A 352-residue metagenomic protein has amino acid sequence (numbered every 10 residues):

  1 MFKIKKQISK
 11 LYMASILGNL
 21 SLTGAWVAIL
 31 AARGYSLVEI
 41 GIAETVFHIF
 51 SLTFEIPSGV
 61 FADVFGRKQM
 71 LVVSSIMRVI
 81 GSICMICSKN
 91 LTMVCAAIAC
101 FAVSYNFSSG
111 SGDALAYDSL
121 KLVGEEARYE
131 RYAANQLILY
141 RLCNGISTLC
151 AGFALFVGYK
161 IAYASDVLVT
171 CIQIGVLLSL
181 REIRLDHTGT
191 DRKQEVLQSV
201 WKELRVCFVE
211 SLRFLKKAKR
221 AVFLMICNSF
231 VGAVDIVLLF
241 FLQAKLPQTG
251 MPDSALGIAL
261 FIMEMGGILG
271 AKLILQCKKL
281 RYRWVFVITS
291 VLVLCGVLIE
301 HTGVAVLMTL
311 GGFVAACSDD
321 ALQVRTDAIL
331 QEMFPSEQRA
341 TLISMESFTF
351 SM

Functional and structural regions predicted by a protein language model:
M1-K5, L180-M225: Juxtamembrane intracellular "pre-TM" segments in multi-pass secondary transporters
F2-T53, K217-F261: Helix-loop boundary and gating motifs at the non-cytosolic
K5, I86-I98, I299-G312: Helix-loop junctions at membrane interfaces in 12-TM secondary transporters
A32, M85-C87, N144-S165, Q243-G250 (+2 more regions): Transmembrane alpha-helix termini and helix-breaking/packing motifs in multi-pass membrane transporters
L52-K89: Conserved MFS/SLC helix-loop-helix module at the cytosolic interface between two early adjacent transmembrane helices
F54, K68, S74, F240 (+1 more regions): C-terminal transmembrane bundle of multi-pass solute transporters/carriers
A99-R141: Cytoplasmic helix-loop-helix junction between adjacent transmembrane helices in 12-TM secondary transporters
I161-S179: Symmetry-related core transmembrane helices of the 12-TM Major Facilitator Superfamily/SLC fold
